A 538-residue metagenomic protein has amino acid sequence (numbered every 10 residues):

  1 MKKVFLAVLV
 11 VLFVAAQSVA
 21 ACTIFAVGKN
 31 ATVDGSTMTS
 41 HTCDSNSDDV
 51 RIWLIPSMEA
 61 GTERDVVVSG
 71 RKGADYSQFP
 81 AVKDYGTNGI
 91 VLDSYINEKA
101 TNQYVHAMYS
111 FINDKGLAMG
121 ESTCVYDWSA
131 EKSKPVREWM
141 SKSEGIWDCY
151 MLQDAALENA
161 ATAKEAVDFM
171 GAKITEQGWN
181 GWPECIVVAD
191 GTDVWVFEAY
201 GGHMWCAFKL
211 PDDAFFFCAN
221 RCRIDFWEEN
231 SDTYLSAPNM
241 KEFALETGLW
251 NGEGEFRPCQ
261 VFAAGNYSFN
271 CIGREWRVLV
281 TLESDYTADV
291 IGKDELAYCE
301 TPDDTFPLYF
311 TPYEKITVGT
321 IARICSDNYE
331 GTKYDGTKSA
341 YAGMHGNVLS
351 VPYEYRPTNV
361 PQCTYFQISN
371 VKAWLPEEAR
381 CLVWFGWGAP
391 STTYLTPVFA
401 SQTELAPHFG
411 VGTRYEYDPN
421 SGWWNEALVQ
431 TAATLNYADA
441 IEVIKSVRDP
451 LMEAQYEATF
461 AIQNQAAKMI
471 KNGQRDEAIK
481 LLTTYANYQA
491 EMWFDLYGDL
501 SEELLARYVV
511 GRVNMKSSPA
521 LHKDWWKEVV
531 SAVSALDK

Functional and structural regions predicted by a protein language model:
M1-V4: Positively charged n-region of N-terminal signal peptides that target proteins for export
A7-A16: Bacterial N-terminal signal peptides
C22-C149, F169-L308: A contiguous strand-loop segment
Q153-N159: Short, well-ordered beta-strand elements within core beta-sheets of diverse protein domains
N159-V167: Short, charged, surface-exposed loops that flank catalytic or proteolytic processing sites
L245-W374, E378-L382: Glycine-rich, aromatic-lined ligand/substrate-binding cores of catalytic and carbohydrate-binding domains
S339-K471: Substrate-recognition/cap regions that form aromatic- and gly/pro-loop-enriched pockets for small-molecule ligands
R448-K538: Histidine-centered catalytic/metal-binding microenvironments
